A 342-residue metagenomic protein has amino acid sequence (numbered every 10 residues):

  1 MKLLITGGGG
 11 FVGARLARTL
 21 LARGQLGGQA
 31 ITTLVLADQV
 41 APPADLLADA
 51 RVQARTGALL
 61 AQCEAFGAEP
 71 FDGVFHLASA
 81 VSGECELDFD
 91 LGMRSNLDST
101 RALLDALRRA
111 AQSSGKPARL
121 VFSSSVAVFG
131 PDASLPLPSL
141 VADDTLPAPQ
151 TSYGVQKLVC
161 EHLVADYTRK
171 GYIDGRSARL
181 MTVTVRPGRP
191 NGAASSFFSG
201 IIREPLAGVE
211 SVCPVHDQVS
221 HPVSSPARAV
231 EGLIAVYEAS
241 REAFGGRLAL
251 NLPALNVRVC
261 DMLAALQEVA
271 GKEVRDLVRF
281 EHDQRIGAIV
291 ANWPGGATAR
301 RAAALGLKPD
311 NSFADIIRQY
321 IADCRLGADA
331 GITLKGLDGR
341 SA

Functional and structural regions predicted by a protein language model:
K2-L26: N-terminal Rossmann NAD(P)H-binding glycine-rich loop of SDR-like oxidoreductase domains
I31, F280-H282, P294-A304, N311-A342: Amphipathic terminal alpha-helices
L59-S95: NAD(P)H-binding glycine-rich loop region in Rossmannoid oxidoreductase-like domains and their noncatalytic homologs
C85-E86, D144-L146, L180-P190, G200-S224 (+1 more regions): A conserved pocket-lining segment of Rossmann-fold NAD(P)-dependent short-chain dehydrogenase/reductase
R101-Q150: Conserved Rossmann-fold NAD(P)-dependent oxidoreductase catalytic core, especially the SDR/UDP-sugar
S124-S125, E161-P187: Conserved beta-loop-beta element that borders a ligand/cofactor-binding pocket
G171, V185-S199, P226-A227, V236-L250: Glycine/proline-rich active-site loop of Rossmann-fold NAD(P)-dependent oxidoreductases
P205, G232, V236-G287, G327-I332: Mid/C-terminal beta-alpha module of Rossmann-like enzyme folds, strongest in SDR-family dehydrogenases/epimerases
